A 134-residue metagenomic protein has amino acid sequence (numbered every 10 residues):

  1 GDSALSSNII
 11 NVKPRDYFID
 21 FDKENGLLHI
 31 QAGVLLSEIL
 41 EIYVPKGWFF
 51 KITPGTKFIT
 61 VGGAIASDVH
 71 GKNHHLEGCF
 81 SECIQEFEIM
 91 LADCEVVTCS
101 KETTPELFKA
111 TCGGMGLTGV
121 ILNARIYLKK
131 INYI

Functional and structural regions predicted by a protein language model:
G1-G55, D68-N73: Glycine-rich N-terminal segment of FAD-binding domains in flavoprotein oxidoreductases, spanning the beta-loop-helix
F58: Short loop/turn segments at beta-alpha junctions that line or gate ligand-sensing/allosteric surfaces
A64-I134: FAD-binding subdomain of flavoenzyme oxidoreductases
